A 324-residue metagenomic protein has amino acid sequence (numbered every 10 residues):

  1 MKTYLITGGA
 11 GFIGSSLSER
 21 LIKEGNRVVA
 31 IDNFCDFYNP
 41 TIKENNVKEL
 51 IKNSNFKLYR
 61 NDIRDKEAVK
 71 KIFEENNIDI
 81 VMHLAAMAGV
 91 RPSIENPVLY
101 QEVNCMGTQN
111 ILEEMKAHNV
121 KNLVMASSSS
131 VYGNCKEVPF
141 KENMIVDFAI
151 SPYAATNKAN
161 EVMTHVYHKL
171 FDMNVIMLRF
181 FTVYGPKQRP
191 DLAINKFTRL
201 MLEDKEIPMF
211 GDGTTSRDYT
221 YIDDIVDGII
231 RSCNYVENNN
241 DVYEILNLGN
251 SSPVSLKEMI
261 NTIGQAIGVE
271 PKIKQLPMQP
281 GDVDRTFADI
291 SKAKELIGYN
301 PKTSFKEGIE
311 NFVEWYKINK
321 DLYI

Functional and structural regions predicted by a protein language model:
M1-V183, T303, I318-N319: N-terminal Rossmann-like NAD(P)+-binding domain of SDR-like oxidoreductases, especially those catalyzing
S16, T41-N45, K71, E95 (+4 more regions): Generic recognition of short, well-ordered alpha-helical segments
R20, M201-I324: C-terminal substrate-binding subdomain of Rossmann-fold SDR/epimerase-dehydratase oxidoreductases
K43-N46, V90, N134-K136, F140-E142 (+7 more regions): Glycine-rich, flexible loop/turn motifs
R64-E67, A88-G89, Q188, V254-S255 (+1 more regions): Short alpha-helical
V138-P139, P190-T198, I263: A glycine/serine/threonine-rich, flexible loop-to-helix segment that serves as the NAD(P) cofactor-binding "lid"
A159, M163-Y167, F197, M259 (+1 more regions): Hydrophobic alpha-helix immediately C-terminal to the catalytic Tyr-X-X-X-Lys motif of short-chain
